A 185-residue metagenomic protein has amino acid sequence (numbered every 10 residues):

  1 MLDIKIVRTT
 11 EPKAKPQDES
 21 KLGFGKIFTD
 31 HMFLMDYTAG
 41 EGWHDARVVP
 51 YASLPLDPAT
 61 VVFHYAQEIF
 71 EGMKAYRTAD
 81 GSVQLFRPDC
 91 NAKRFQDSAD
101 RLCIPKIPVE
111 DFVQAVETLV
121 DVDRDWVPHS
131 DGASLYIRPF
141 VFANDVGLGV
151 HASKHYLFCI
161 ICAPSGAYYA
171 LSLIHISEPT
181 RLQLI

Functional and structural regions predicted by a protein language model:
M1-S98: N-terminal accessory segments that position/regulate proteins before the catalytic core
L2-P16, S20-G25, R101-L171: Active-site pocket-lining segments that scaffold enzyme catalytic pockets across diverse folds
M35-D36, K74-Y76, R138-F140, I161-A163 (+1 more regions): Residues in well-ordered beta-strands of folded domains
S53-P55, G81-S82, P105-K106, H155-C159 (+1 more regions): Short, low-complexity, polar/charged sequence segments that are solvent-exposed and flexible
F63, Y76-D80, L102, N144 (+2 more regions): A broad, structure-centric signal for solvent-exposed, well-ordered loop/edge residues that line or flank functional
A79, R94-P108, R181: Short histidine-centered catalytic/ligand-binding loop motif
I174-I185: Single conserved hydrophobic/aromatic residue that forms the stacking wall/gate of nucleotide- or nucleobase-binding
